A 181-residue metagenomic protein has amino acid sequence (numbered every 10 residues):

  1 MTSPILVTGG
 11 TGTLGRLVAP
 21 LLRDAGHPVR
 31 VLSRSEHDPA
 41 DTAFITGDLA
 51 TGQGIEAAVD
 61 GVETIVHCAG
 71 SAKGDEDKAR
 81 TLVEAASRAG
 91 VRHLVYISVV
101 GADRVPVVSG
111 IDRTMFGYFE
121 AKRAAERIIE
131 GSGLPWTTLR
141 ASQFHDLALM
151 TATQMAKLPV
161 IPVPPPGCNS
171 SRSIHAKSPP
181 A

Functional and structural regions predicted by a protein language model:
T2-H27, S33: N-terminal Rossmann NAD(P)H-binding glycine-rich loop of SDR-like oxidoreductase domains
T8, I111-R123, C168-S173: Short-chain dehydrogenase/reductase
T8, L32, C68-A69, L94-V100 (+1 more regions): SDR active-site strand-loop-helix element
V31-H37, D48-L49: N-terminal Rossmann-fold cofactor-binding loop
A58-L94, E120-G131: NAD(P)-cofactor binding segment of oxidoreductase domains
G74, V100-P106, I111-Y118, F144-A148: Conserved catalytic-site region of short-chain dehydrogenase/reductase
S98, D112, R127-T153: Conserved beta-loop-beta element that borders a ligand/cofactor-binding pocket
M150-S173, K177: A conserved pocket-lining segment of Rossmann-fold NAD(P)-dependent short-chain dehydrogenase/reductase
